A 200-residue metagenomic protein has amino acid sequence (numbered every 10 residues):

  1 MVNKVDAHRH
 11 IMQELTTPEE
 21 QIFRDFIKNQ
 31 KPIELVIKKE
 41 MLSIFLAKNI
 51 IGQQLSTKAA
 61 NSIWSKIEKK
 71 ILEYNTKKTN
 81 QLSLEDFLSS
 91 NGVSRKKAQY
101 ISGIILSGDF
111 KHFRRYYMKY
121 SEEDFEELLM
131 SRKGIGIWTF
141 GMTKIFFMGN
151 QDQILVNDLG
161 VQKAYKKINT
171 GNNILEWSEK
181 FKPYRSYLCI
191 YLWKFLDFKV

Functional and structural regions predicted by a protein language model:
M1-V36, K97-S107, Y116-D124, I137-V200: C-terminal accessory module of base-excision DNA glycosylases/AP lyases that mediates lesion recognition and DNA
V2, M41, T76-K78: Intrinsic-disorder/low-complexity, polar/charged segments
E14, E20-R24, L55-S131, K180: Alpha-helical ds-nucleic-acid-binding substructure associated with the helix-hairpin-helix region of base-excision DNA
V36-I37, W64, L88, W193: Bulky hydrophobic/aromatic packing residues
K39, S43, A47, S56-A60 (+3 more regions): Hydrophobic (often cysteine-bearing) scaffold residues that line and stabilize catalytic clefts of nucleotide/cofactor
